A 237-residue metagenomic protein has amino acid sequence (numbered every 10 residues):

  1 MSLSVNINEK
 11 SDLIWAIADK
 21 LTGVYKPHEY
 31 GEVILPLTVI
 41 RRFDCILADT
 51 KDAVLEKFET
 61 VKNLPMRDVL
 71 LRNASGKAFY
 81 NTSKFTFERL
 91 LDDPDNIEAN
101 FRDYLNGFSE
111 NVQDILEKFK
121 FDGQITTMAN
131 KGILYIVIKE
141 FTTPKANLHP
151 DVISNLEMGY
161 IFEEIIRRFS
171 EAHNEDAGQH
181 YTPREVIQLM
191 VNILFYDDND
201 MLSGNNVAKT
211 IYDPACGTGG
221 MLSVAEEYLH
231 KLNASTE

Functional and structural regions predicted by a protein language model:
M1-N199: Non-catalytic, mostly N-terminal accessory regions of nucleic-acid modification and defense proteins
T182-E237: Conserved S-adenosyl-L-methionine
